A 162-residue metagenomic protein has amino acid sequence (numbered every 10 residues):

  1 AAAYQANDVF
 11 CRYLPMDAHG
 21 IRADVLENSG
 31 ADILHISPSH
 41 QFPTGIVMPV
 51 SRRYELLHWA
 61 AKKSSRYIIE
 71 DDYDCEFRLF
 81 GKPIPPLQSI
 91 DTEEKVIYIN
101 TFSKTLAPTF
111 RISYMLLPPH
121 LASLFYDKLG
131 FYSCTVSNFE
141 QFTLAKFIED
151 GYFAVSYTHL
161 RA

Functional and structural regions predicted by a protein language model:
A1-N7: Substrate-binding/gating loop at the entrance of the active-site cleft, primarily in PLP-dependent aminotransferase-like
D8-D17: Short beta-strand->loop structural element characteristic of the AMP-binding/adenylate-forming
A23-G30, Q41, V47-S64, D74-T105 (+1 more regions): Active-site pre-lysine segment of PLP-dependent enzymes
I33, Y67: Short, Asp-centered acidic motifs that coordinate Mg2+ and/or phosphate in catalytic or ligand-binding sites
S37-P38, L117: Glycine-rich, N-terminal phosphate-binding loop of Rossmann-like dinucleotide-binding domains
T92-Y157: Conserved core segment of the aminotransferase class I/II
T158-A162: Conserved small/polar residues in nucleotide/adenosyl-binding loops
